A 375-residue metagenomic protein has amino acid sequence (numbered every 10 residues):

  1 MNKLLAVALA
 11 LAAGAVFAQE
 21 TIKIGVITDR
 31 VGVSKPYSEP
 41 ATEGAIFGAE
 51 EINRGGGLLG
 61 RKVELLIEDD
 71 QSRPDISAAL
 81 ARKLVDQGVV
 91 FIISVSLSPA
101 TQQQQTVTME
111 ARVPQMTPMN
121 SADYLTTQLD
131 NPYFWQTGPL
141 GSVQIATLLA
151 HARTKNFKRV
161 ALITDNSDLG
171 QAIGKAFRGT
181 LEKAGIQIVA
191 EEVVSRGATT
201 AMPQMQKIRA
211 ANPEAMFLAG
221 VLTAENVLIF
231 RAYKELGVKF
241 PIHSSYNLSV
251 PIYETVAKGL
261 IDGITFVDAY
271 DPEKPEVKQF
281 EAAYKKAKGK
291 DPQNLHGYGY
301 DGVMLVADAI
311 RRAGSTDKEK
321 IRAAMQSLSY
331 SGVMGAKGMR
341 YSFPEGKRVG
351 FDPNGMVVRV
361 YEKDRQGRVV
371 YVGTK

Functional and structural regions predicted by a protein language model:
L4-A8, A18-K375: Extracytosolic ligand-binding ectodomains
A13-A15: N-terminal signal peptide c-region/cleavage motif recognized by signal peptidases
